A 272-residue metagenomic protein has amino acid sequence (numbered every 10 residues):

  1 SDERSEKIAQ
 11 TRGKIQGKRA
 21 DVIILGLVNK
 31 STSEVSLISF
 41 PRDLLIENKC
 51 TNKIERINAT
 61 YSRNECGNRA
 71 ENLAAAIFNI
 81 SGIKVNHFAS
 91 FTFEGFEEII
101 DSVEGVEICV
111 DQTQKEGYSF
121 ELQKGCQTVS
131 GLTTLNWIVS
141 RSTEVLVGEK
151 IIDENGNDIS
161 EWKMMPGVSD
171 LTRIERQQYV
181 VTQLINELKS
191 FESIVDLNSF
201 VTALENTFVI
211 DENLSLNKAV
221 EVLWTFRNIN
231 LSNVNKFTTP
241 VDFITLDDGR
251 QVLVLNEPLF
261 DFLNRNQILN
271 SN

Functional and structural regions predicted by a protein language model:
S1-N272: Non-catalytic, solvent-exposed segments at the cell envelope interface
